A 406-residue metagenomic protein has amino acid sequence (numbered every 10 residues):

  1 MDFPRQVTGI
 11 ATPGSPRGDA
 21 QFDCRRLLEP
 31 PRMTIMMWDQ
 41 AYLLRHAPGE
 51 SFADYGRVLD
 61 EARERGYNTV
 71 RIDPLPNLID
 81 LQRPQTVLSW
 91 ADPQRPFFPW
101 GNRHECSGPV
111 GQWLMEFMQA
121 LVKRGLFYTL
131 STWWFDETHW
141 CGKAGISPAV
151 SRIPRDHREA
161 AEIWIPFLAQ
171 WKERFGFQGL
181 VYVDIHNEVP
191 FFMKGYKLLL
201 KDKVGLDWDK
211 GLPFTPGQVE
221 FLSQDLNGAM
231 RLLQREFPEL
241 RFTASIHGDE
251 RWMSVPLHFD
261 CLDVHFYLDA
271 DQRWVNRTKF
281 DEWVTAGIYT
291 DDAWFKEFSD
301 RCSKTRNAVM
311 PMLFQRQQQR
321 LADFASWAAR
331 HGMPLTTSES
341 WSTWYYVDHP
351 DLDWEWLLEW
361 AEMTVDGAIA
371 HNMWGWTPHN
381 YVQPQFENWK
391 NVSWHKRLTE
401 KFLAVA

Functional and structural regions predicted by a protein language model:
M1-L78, R83-P84, W327: N-terminal carbohydrate-binding accessory modules
F3-G14, S89-P93, L200-V204, V347-A406: Aromatic-rich peripheral "rim/lid" segments of glycoside hydrolase catalytic domains that contact and position glycan
L28-P30, D80-G111, C141-P154, L198-P213 (+1 more regions): Aromatic- and acidic-residue-enriched carbohydrate-binding clefts of CAZyme catalytic domains
P30-M37, T69-R71, G125-T129, L180-D184 (+4 more regions): Structural preference for beta-strand elements that scaffold enzyme active sites
Q40-L43, L75-N77, W133-E137, I185-P190 (+4 more regions): Active-site beta-loop-alpha junctions enriched in small/polar residues
S51-Y67, Q94-P96, W100-W134, A144-N187 (+5 more regions): An active-site-proximal structural segment forming one wall of the substrate-binding cleft that immediately precedes
Y128, T132, H139-R155, F259 (+2 more regions): Short, electropositive alpha-helical surface patch
P190-I369: Extracellular glycoside hydrolase catalytic/binding regions
